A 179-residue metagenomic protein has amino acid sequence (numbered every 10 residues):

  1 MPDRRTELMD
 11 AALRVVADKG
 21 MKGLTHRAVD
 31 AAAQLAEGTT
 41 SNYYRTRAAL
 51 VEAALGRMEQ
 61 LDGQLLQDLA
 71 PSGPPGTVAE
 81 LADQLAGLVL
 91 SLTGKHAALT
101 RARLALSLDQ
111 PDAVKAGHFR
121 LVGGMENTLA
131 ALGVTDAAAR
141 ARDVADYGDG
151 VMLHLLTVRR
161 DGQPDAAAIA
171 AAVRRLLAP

Functional and structural regions predicted by a protein language model:
M1-T6, A178-P179: Actinobacteria-biased recognition of intrinsically disordered, low-complexity terminal regions
E7, A11, V15-A53: Helix-turn-helix
V51-M58, V114: Alpha-helical DNA-contacting segments of helix-turn-helix folds
G63-Q64, D83, K95-A102, D109-T135 (+1 more regions): Amphipathic alpha-helical packing segments from all-alpha helical-bundle domains
L66-L99, V144: Hydrophobic alpha-helical connector segments
V89, A102-S107, V144, G148-V151: Short alpha-helical scaffolding segments that buttress acidic/His motifs in well-ordered protein cores
K115, F119, A130-P179: Hydrophobic/aromatic-rich alpha-helical bundle segments in the mid-to-C-terminal region
